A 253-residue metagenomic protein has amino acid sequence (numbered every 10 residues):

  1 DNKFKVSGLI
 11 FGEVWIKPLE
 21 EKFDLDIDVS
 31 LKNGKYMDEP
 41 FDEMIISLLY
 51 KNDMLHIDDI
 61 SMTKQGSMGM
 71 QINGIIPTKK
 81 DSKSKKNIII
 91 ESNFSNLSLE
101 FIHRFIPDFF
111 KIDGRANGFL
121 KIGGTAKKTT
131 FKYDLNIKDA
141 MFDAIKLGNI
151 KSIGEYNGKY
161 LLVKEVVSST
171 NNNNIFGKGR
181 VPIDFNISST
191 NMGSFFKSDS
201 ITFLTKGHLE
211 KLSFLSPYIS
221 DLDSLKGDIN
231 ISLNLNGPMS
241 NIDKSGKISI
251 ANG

Functional and structural regions predicted by a protein language model:
D1-F119, K127-G253: Interface amphipathic segments
